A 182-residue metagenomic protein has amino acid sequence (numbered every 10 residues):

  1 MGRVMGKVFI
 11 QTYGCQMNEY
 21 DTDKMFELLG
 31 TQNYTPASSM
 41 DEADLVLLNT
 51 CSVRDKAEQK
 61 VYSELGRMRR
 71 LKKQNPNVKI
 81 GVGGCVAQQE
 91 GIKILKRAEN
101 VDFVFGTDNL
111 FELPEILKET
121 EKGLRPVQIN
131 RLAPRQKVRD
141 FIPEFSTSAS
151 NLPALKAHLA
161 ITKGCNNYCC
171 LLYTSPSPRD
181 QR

Functional and structural regions predicted by a protein language model:
M1-S175, R179: Proteins enriched for Cys/Gly/acidic motifs involved in redox and nucleic-acid/cofactor modification
R182: Cationic, low-complexity basic patches in intrinsically disordered or flexible, solvent-exposed regions
